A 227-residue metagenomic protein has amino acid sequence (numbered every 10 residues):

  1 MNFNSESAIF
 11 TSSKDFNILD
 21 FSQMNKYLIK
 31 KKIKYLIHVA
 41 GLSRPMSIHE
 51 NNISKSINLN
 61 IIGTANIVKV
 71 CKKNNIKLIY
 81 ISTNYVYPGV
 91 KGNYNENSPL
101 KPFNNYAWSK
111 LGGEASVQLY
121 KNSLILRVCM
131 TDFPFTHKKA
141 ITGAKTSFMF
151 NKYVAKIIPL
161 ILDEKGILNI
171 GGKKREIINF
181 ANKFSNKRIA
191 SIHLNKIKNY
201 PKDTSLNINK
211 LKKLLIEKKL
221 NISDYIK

Functional and structural regions predicted by a protein language model:
T11-S22: Rossmann-fold cofactor-recognition segment
L19, Y35, N51, K55-N66 (+3 more regions): Glycine-rich NAD(P)-binding loop of the Rossmann-fold in SDR/ketoreductase-type enzymes
F21-L59, V70: NAD(P)H-binding glycine-rich loop region in Rossmannoid oxidoreductase-like domains and their noncatalytic homologs
A65-K101: Conserved Rossmann-fold NAD(P)-dependent oxidoreductase catalytic core, especially the SDR/UDP-sugar
K101-C129: Active-site Tyr-X1-5-Lys
F135-D163: Substrate-positioning beta->alpha
I157, I161-I208: Mid/C-terminal beta-alpha module of Rossmann-like enzyme folds, strongest in SDR-family dehydrogenases/epimerases
E217-K227: Amphipathic terminal alpha-helices
